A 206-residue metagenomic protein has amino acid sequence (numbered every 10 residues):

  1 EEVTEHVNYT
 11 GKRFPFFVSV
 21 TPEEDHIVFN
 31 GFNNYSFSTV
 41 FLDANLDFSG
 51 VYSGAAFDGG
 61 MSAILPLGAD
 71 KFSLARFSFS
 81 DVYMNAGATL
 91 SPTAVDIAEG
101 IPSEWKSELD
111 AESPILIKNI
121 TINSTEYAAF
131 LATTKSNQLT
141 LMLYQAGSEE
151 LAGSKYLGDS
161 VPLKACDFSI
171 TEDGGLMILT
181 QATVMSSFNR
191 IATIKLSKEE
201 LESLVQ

Functional and structural regions predicted by a protein language model:
E2-Y9, F48-A55, I97-L109, E150-G158: A short beta-strand motif characteristic of beta-propeller blades
H6-V20, A56-A69, L109-T121, P162-I170: Repeated scaffold domains used in trafficking and secretory/extracellular systems, primarily beta-propellers
V28-F29, T39, L74, A129-L131 (+3 more regions): Hydrophobic strand positions within the blades of repeat-based beta-sheet folds
F32-F37, S78-Y83, T133-Q138, T183-S187: Short glycine/acidic-enriched loop and turn motifs that connect beta-strands
S36-F41, M84-T89, Q138-M142, N189-K195: A short loop-to-beta-strand structural motif that recurs across blades of beta-propeller domains
L42-D47, S91-A94, Y144-E149, S197-E199: Short loop/turn segments that connect beta-strands within beta-propeller blades
K106-S148: Loop/turn-rich, solvent-exposed surfaces of beta-rich toroidal or solenoidal domains
A165-Q206: Blade-level signature of beta-propeller repeat domains, shared across WD40, Kelch, NHL, RCC1 and BNR/Asp-box propellers
